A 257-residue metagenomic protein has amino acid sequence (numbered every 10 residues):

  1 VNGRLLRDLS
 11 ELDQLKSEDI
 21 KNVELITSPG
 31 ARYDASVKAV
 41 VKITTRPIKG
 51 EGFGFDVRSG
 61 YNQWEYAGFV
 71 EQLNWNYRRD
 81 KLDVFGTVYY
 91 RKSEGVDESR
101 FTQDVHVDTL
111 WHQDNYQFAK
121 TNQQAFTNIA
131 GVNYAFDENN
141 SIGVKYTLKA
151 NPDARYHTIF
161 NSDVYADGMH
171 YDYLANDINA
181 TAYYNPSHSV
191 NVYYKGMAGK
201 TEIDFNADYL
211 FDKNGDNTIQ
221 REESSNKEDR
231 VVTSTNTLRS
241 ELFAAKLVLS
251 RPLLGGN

Functional and structural regions predicted by a protein language model:
R4-G30: Short acidic/polar hinge/loop motifs at secondary-structure boundaries that mediate gating or recognition
L9-S10, L25, A35-R58, E71: N-terminal periplasmic accessory domains that precede and gate Gram-negative outer-membrane beta-barrel machines
K21, T45-E65, L82-G86: Transmembrane beta-strand segments of Gram-negative outer membrane beta-barrel proteins
F55-S59, G86-V88, V144-Y146, F205-A207: Membrane-embedded beta-strand positions of outer-membrane beta-barrel proteins
R58-G60, Q113-F118, D172-A180, E228-T235: Extracellular loop and loop/strand-boundary signature of outer-membrane beta-barrel proteins
Y66-E94, L110-Y156, P186-H188: Transmembrane beta-barrel wall of Gram-negative outer-membrane proteins
V70, D97-T109, R155-Y171, D216-N226: Outer-membrane beta-barrel translocator domains and adjoining extracellular loop/strand segments of Gram-negative
T127-D153, D177-N257: Face-selective signature of the C-terminal outer-membrane beta-barrel domain
